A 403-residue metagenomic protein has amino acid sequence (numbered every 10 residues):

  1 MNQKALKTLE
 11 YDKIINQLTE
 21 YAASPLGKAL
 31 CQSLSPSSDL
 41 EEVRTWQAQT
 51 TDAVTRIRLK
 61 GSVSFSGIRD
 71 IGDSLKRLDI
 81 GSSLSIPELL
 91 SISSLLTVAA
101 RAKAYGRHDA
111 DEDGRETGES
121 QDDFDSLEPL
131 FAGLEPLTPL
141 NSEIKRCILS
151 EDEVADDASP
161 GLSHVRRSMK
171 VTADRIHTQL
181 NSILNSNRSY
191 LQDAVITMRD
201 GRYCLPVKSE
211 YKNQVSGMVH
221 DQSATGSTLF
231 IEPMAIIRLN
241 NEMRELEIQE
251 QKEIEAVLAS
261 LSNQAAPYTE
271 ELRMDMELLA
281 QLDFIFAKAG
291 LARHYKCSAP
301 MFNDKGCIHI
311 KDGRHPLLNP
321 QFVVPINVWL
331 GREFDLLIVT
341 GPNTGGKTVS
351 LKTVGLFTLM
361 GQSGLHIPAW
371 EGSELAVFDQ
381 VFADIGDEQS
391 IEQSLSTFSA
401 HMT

Functional and structural regions predicted by a protein language model:
M1-E151, D157, G161, Y268-E271 (+2 more regions): Conserved amphipathic alpha-helical "coupling/scaffold" segments that transmit conformational changes between domains
D12, R44-Q47, F65-I68, L96 (+10 more regions): Amphipathic alpha-helical transducer elements in NTP-driven molecular machines
P136-D152, R238-A259: Extended, charged coiled-coil "arm/hinge" scaffolds of SMC/Rad50-like chromosome-maintenance ATPases and other large
S163-K212: Extended, Lys/Arg-enriched charged tracts that mediate electrostatic binding to polyanionic substrates
V165, M169-T172, L246, E250-I285: Intracellular alpha-helical coupling/juxtamembrane segments of multi-pass membrane proteins
L184-D200, A289-D312: Long, charged, glycine-rich C-terminal linkers/tails
R199-F230, N240, F302-P325, W329: SMC-family hinge/dimerization module
H294-S298, N303-T403: ATPase nucleotide-binding head domains, primarily ABC-like/P-loop NTPase cores
